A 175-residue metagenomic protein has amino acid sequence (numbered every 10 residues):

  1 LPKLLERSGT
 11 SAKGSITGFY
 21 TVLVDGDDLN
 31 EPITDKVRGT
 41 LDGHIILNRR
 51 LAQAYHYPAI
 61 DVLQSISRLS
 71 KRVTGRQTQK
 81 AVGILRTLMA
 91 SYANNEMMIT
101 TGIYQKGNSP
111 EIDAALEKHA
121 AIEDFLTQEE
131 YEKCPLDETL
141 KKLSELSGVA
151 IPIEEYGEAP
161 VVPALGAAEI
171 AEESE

Functional and structural regions predicted by a protein language model:
L1-E175: P-loop NTPase catalytic core
